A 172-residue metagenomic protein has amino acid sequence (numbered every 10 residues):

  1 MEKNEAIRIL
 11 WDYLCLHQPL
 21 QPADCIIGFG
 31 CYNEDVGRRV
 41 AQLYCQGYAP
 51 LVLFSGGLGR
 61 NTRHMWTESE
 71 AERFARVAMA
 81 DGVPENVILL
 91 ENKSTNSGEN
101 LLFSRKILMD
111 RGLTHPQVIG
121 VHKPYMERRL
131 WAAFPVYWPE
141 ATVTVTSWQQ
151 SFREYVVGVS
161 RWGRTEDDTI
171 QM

Functional and structural regions predicted by a protein language model:
M1-D168: A structural signal for short, hydrophobic/glycine-enriched beta-strand patches
I170-M172: Extended, charge-rich low-complexity interaction segments
